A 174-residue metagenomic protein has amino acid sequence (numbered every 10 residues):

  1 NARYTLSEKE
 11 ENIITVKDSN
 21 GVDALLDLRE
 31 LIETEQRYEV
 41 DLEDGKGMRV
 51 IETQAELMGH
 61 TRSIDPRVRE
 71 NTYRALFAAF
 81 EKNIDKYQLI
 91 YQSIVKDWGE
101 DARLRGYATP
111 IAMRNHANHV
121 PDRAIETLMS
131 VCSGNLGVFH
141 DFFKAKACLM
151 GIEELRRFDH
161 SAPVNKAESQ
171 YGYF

Functional and structural regions predicted by a protein language model:
N1-F174: A well-structured
